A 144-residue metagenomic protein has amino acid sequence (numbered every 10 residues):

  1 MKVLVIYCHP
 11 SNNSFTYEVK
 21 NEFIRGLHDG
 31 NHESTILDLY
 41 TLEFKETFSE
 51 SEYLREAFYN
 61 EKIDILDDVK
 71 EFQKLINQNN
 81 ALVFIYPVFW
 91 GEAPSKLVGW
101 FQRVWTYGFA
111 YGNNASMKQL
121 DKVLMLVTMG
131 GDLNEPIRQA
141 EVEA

Functional and structural regions predicted by a protein language model:
M1-F109: N-terminal beta1-alpha1-beta2 submodule of the flavodoxin-like/Rossmannoid cofactor-binding fold
A110-A144: Short, glycine-/small-residue-rich phosphate/pyrophosphate-handling segment
